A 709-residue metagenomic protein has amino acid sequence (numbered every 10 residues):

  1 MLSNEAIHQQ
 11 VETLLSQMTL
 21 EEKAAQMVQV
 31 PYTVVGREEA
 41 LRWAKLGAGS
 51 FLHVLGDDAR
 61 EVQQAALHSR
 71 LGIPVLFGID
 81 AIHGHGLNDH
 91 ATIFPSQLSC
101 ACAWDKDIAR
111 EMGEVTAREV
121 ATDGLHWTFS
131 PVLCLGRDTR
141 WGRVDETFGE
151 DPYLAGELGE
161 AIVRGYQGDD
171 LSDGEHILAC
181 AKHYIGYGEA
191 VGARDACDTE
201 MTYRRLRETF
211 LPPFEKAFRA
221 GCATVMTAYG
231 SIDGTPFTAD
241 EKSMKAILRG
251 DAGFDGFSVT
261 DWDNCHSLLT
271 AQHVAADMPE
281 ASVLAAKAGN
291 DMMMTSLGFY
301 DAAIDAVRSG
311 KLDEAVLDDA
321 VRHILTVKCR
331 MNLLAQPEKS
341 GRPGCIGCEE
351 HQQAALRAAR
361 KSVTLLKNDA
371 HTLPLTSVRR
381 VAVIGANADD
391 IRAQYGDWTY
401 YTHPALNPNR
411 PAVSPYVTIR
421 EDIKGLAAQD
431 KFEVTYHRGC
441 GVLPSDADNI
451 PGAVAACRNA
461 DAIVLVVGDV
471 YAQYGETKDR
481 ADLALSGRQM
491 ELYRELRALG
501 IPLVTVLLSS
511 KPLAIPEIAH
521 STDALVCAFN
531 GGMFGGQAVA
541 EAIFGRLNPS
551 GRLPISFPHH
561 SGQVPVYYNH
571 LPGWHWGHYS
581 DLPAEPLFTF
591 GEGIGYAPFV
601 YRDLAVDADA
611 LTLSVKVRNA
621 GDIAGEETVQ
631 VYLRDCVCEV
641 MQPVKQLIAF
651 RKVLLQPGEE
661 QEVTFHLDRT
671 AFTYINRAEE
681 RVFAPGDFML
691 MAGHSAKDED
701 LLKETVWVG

Functional and structural regions predicted by a protein language model:
M1-A678, V682-D698, T705-G709: Glycoside hydrolase catalytic-domain context in secreted enzymes
